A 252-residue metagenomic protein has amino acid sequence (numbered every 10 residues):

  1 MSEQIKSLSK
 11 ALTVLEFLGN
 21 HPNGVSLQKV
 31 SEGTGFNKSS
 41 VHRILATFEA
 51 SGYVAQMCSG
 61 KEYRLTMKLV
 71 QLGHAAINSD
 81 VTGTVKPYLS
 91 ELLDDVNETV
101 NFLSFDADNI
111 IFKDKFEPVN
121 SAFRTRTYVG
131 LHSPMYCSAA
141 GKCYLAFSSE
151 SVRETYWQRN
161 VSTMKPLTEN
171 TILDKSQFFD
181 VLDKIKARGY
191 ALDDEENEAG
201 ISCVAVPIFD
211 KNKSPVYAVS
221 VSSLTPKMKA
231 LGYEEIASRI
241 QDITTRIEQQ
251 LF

Functional and structural regions predicted by a protein language model:
M1-S79, Q249: N-terminal helix-turn-helix
Q4-L8, L27, E62, N78-T82 (+6 more regions): Short, structured helix-loop boundary elements
V54-Q56, F102-L103, I208: A structural signal for short hydrophobic beta-strand segments in well-ordered beta-sheet cores
G60, R64-V161: Amphipathic alpha-helical effector-binding/dimerization core of metabolite-sensing transcriptional regulators
P134-M135, C143-F147, T155, K165 (+2 more regions): Regulatory sensory and allosteric helical modules in signal-transduction proteins and certain transcription factors
W157-K165, T244-F252: Cysteine/selenocysteine-centered motifs that mediate thiol-based redox chemistry or coordinate metal-sulfur cofactors
N170-T244: Extended hydrophobic
